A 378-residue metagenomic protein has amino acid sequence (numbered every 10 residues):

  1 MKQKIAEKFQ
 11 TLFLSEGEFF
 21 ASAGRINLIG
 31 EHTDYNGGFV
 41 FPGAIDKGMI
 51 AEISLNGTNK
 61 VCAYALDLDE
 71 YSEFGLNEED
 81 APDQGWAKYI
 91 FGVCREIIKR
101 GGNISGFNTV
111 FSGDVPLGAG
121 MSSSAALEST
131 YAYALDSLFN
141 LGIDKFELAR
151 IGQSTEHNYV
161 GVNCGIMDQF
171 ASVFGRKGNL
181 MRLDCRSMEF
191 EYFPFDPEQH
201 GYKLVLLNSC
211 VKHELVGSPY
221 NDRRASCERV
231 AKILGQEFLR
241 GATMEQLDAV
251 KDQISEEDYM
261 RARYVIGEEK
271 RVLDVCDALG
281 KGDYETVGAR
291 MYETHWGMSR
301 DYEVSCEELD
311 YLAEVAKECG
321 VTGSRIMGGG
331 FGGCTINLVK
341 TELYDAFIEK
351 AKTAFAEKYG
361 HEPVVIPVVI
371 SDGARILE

Functional and structural regions predicted by a protein language model:
M1-F20, I26-F39, E73-N77, D83-D196 (+3 more regions): Gly/Ser-rich oxyanion-binding loop with an adjacent helix/lid that shapes the negatively charged ligand pocket
M1-R25, I50-D83, R182-G323, L338-E378: C-terminal nucleotide
G37-A44, R223-R224: Short Gly/aromatic-enriched secondary-structure transition segments
P42-A44, E52-L55, G101: Short, charge-rich binding segments
I45, C94, A132, E228-A231: Short, amphipathic alpha-helical segments that act as regulatory/interfacial helices in nucleotide-processing proteins
T109-F111, L207-S209, T335: A structural signal for short, well-ordered beta-strand segments
A125-A126, C334-L338: FabD-like malonyl-/acyl-CoA
